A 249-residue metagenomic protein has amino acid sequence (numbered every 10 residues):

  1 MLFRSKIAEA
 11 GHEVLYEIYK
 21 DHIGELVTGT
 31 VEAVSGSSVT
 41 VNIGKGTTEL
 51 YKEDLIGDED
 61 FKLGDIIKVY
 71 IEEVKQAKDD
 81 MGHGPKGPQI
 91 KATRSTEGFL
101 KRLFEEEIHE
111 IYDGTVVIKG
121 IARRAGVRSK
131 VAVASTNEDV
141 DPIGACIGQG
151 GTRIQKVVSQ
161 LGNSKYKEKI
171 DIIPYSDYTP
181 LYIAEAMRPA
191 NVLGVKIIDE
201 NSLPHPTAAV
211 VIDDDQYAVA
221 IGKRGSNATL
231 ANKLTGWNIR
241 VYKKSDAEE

Functional and structural regions predicted by a protein language model:
M1-E249: RNA-contacting regions in translation and RNA-metabolism proteins, encompassing KH/S1 modules where present
